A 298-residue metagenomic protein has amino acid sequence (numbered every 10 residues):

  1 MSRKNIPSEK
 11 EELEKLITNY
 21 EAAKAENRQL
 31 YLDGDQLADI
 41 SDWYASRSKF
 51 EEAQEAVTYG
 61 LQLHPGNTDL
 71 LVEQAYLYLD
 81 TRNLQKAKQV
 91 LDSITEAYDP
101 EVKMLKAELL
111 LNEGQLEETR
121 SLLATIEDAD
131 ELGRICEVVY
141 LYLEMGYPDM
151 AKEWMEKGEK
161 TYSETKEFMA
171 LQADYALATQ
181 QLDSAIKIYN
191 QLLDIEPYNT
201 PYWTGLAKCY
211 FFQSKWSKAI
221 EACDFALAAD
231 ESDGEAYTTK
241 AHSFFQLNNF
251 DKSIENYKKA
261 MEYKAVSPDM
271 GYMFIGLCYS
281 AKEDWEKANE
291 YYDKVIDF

Functional and structural regions predicted by a protein language model:
D35, D69, E101, G133 (+4 more regions): Start-of-helix register in tetratricopeptide repeats
S46, D80, N112, E144 (+4 more regions): Register position in tetratricopeptide repeats
G60, L91-I94, T125-I126, K157-G158 (+4 more regions): Canonical positions in the second alpha-helix
P65, A97-D99, A129-E131, S163 (+3 more regions): Short coil turns that delineate tetratricopeptide repeat
